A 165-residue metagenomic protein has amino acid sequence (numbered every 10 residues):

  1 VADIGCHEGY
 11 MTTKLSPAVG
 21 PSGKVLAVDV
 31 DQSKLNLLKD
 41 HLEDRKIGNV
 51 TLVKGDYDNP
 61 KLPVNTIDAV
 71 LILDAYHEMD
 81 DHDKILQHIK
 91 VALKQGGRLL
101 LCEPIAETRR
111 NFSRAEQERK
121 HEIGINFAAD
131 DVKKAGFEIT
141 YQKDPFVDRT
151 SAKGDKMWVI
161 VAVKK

Functional and structural regions predicted by a protein language model:
V1, V91-I160: C-terminal alpha-helical "lid/dimerization" subdomain adjacent to the S-adenosyl-L-methionine
A2, V25-A27, N59-P60, D74-E78 (+2 more regions): Second-shell loop/turn segments in exported
A2-I4, L26-V28, T51-K54, I72 (+3 more regions): Structural recognition of the beta-strand scaffold that forms the well-ordered cores of secreted hydrolase catalytic
A2-P60: Class I SAM-dependent methyltransferase SAM/SAH-binding core
H7, M11, L15, D31-K34 (+3 more regions): Stable alpha-helical elements in mature extracytoplasmic
S16-G20, D83-R98: A short glycine-rich, Lys/Arg-flanked "PGG" loop and its adjoining helix->strand segment in the class I
P60-V70: A short acidic, Gly/Pro-enriched loop at the edge of an enzyme's catalytic core that lines a small-molecule cofactor
D68-H82: A short SAM/SAH-binding and catalytic strip from SAM-dependent methyltransferases
